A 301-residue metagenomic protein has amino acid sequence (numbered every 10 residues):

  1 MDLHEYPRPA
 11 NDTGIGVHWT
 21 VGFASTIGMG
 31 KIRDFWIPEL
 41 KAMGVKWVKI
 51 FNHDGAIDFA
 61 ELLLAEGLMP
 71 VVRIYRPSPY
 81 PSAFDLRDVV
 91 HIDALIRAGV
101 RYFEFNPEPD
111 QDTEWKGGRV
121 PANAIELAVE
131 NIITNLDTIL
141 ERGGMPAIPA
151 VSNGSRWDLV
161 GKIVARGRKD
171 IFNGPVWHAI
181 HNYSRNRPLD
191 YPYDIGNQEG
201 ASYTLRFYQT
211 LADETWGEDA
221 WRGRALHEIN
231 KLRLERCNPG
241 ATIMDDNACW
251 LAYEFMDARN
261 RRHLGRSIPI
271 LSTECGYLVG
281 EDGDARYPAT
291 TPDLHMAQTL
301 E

Functional and structural regions predicted by a protein language model:
M1-D54: Boundary/entry segment of secreted carbohydrate-active catalytic domains
D2-D12, G16-H18, V72-A128: Ligand-binding grooves and catalytic loops that recognize ribose/phosphate and carbohydrate rings, and esterified lipid
G22-T26, D110-D112, S184-R187: Short acidic, S/G/P-rich loop/turn micro-motifs used as interaction or catalytic elements
M43-G44, E66-G67, A98-G99, R142: Short, structured coil segments at secondary-structure junctions
F51, N106, H181: Conserved residues at the C-terminal ends of beta-strands
A56-D93, A122-M296, L300: Noncatalytic carbohydrate-binding groove/subsite architecture in carbohydrate-active enzymes
